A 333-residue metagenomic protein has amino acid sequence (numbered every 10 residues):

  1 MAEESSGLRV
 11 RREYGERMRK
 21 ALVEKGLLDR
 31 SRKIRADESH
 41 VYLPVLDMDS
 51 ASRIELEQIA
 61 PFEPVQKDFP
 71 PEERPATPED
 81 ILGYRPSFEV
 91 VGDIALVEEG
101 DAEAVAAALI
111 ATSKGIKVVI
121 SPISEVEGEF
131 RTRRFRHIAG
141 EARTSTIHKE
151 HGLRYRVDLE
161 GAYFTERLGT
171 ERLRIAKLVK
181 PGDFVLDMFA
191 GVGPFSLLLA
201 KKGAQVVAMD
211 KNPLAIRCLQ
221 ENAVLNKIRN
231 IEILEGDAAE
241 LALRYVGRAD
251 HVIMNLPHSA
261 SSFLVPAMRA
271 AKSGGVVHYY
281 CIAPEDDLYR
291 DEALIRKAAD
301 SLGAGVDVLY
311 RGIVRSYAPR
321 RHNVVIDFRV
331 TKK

Functional and structural regions predicted by a protein language model:
M1-K333: SAM-dependent transferase fold signal centered on methyltransferase-like domains, encompassing both Class I
